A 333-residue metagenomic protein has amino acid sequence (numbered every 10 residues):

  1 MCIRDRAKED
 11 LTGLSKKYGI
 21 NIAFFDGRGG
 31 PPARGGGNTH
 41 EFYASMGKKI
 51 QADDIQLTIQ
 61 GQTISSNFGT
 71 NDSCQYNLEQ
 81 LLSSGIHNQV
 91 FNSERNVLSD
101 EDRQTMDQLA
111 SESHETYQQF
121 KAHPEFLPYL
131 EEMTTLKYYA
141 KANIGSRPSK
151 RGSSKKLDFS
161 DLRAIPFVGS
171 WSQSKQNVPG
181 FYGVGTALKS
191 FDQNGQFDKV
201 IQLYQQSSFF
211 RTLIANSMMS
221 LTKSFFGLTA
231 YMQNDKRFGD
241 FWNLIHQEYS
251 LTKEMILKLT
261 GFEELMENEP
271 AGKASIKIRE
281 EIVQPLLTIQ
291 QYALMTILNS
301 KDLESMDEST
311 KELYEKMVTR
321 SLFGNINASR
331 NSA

Functional and structural regions predicted by a protein language model:
M1: Nucleotide/phosphate-binding catalytic cleft detector across ATP-hydrolyzing and phosphate-transferring enzymes
R4-K8, I20, R28, T39 (+1 more regions): Acidic, glycine-enriched catalytic cores built around paired aspartates
L11-S15, F24, G35-H40: C-terminal structured domains
G19-A23, D54: Beta-sheet entry/capping signal
P31-A33: FAD-binding core of FAD-dependent oxidoreductases, characterized by glycine-rich FAD pyrophosphate-binding loops
T39-T58: Flexible glycine/proline-rich, aromatic-decorated loop/lid segments
